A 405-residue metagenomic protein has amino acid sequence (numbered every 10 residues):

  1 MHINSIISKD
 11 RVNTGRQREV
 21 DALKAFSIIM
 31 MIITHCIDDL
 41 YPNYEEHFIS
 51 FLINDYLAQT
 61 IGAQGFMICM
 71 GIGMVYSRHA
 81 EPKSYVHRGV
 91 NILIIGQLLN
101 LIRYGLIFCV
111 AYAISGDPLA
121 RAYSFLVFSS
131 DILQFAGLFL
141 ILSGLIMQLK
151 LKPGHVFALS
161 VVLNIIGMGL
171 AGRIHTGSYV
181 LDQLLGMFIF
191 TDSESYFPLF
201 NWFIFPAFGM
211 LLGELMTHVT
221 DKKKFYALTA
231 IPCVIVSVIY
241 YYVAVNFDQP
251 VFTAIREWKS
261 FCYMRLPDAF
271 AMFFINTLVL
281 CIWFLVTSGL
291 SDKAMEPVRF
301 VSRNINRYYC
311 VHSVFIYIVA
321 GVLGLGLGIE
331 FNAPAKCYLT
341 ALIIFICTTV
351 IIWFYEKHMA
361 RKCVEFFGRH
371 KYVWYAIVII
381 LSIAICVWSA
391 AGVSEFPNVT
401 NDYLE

Functional and structural regions predicted by a protein language model:
M1-E405: Alpha-helical transmembrane segments and their immediate juxtamembrane cytosolic regions
